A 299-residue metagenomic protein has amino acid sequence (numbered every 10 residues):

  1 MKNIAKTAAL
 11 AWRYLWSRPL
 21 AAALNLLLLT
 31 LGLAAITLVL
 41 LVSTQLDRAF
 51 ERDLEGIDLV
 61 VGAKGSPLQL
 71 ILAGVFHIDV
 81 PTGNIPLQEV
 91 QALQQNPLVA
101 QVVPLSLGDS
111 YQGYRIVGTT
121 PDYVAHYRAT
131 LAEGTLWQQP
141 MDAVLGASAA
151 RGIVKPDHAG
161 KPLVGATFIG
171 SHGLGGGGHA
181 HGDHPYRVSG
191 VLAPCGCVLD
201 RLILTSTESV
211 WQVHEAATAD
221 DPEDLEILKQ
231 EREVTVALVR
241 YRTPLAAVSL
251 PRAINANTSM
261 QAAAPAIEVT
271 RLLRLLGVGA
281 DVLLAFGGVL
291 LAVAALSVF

Functional and structural regions predicted by a protein language model:
M1-L10, S259-M260: Short, membrane-interfacial amphipathic segments enriched in basic
A9-R18: Cytosolic juxtamembrane amphipathic/interface segments immediately preceding and feeding into a transmembrane helix
P19-T44, R274-F299: Hydrophobic alpha-helical transmembrane segments of multi-pass inner-membrane transport and secretion
I36, L40-R115, D122-A125, Q139 (+2 more regions): Hydrophobic, regular-secondary-structure patches
I57, M141, E233-A237: Short amphipathic alpha-helical segments
L105, S171, R240: Conserved residues at the C-terminal ends of beta-strands
S110-P121, A129-D220: Hydrophobic secondary-structure segments that place a key small or acidic residue at a functional site
A180-R187, V191-A280: Mechanotransmission and gating elements of multispan inner-membrane complexes involved in transport and envelope
